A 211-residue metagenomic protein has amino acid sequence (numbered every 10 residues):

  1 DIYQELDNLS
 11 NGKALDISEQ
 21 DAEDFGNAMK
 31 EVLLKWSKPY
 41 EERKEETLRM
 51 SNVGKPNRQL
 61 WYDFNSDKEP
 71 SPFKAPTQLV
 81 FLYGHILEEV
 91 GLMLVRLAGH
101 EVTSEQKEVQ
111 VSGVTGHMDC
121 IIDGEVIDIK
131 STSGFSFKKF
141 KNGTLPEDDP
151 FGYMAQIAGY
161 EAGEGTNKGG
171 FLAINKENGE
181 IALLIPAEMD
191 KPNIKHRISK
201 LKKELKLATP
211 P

Functional and structural regions predicted by a protein language model:
D1-V126, S133-T144, F151: Metal-dependent nuclease catalytic cores that hydrolyze phosphodiester bonds in DNA/RNA, characterized by
I17, E147-D149, G159, G163-P211: Metal-dependent nuclease catalytic regions and adjoining charged, substrate-binding loops involved in nucleic-acid end
I121, V126-I129, K168-A173: A structural signal for short, well-ordered beta-strand segments and their strand-loop junctions that often border
V126-S133, I198-K202: Short, basic, helix/turn surface patches
